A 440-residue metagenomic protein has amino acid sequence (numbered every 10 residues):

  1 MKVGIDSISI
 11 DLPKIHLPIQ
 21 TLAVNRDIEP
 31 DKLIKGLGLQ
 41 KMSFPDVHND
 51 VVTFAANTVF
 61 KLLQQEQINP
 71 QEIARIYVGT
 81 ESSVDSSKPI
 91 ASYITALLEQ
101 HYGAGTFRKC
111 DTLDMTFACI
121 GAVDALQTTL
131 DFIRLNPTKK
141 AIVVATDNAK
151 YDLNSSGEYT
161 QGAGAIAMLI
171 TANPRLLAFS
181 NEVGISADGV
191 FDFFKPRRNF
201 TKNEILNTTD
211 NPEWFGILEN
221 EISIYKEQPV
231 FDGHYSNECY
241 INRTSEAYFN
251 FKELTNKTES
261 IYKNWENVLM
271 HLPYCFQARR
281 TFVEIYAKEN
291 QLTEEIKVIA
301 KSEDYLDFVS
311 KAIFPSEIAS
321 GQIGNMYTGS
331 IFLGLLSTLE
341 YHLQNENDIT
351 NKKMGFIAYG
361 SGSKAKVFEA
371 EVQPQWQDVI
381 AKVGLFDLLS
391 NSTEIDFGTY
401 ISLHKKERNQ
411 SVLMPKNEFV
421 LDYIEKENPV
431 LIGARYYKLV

Functional and structural regions predicted by a protein language model:
M1-H48, E158-N242, E246, S363-V440: Condensing-enzyme catalytic core mediating Claisen C-C bond formation in acyl metabolism
I5, V51-V123, T258-I285: Conserved beta-ketoacyl condensing-enzyme motif
S9-L12, G79-D85, T116-A122, A145-K150 (+2 more regions): Acidic, glycine-rich active-site loops and adjacent beta-strand->loop/helix elements that engage anionic groups
E29, V52-E66, C239-N256, G334-T338 (+1 more regions): Short, well-ordered amphipathic alpha-helical segments that serve as non-catalytic structural scaffolds within diverse
D31-D50, S83-I142, T146, E289-S330: Conserved catalytic cysteine-centered active-site region of acyl-thioester-dependent Claisen-condensing enzymes
G121-S180, G184: Internal, well-ordered domain-core segments that constitute the primary functional module of diverse proteins
G216-A287: Membrane-embedded hairpin module used as a gating/binding unit in multi-pass transport and secretion proteins
A312-I313, L336-L389: Catalytic phosphate/nucleotide-handling subdomain of diverse soluble enzymes
